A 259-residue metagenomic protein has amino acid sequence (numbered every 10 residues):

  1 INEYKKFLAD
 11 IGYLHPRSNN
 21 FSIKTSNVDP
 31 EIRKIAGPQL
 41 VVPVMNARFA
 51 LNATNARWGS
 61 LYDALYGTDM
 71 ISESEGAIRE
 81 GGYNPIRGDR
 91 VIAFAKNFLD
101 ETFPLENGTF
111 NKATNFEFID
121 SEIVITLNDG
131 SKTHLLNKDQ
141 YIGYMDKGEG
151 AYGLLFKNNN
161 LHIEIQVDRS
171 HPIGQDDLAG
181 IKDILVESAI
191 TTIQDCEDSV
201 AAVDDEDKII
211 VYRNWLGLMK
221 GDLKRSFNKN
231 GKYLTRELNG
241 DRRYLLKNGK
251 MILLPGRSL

Functional and structural regions predicted by a protein language model:
K5, Y13, R17-L259: Active-site-facing alpha/beta catalytic cores
